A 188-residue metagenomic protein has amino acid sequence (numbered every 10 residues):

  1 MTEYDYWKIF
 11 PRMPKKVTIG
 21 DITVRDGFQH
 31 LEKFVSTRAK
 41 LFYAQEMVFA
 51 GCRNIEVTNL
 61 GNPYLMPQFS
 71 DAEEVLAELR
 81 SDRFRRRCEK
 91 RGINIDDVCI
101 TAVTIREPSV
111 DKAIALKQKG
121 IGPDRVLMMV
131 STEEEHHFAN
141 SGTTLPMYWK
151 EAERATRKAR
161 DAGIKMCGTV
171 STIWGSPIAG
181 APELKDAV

Functional and structural regions predicted by a protein language model:
M1-F34, G92: N-terminal amphipathic alpha-helix/helix-capping segment at the start of soluble metabolic enzymes
T2-D5, L65-A102, M147-C167: Alpha-helix-loop-beta-strand connector modules within alpha/beta enzyme cores
I19-F42, C99-S109, F138-P146, T172-K185: Active-site mouth loops of central-metabolism enzymes
G20-I22, P123-E133, C167-S171: Non-cysteine beta-strand/loop elements that form the S-adenosyl-L-methionine
G27, M47, A113, G168: Conserved, mostly hydrophobic/aromatic
F42-G61, I114-R125: Catalytic domains of carbohydrate-active enzymes, especially glycoside hydrolases
R53-D82, M128-T143, T172-A179: Glycine-rich, proline-tolerant flexible connector loops at the mouths of alpha/beta enzymes
Q68-L76, V110-Q118, I178-A187: Distinct, well-ordered alpha-helical segments
